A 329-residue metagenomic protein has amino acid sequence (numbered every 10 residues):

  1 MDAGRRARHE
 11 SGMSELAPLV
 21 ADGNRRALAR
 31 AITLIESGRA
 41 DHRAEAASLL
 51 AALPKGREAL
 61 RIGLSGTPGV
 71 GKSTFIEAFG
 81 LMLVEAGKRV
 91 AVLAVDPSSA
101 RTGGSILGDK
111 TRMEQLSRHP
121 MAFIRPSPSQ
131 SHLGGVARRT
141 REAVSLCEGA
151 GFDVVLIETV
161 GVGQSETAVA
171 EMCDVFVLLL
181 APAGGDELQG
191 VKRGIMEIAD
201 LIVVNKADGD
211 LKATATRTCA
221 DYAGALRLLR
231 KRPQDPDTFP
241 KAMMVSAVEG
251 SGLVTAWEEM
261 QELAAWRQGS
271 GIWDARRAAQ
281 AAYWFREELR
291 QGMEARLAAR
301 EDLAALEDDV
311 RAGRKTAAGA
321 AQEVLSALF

Functional and structural regions predicted by a protein language model:
D2-R6: Extreme N-terminal basic, low-complexity initiation segments that serve as generic localization/processing leaders
H9-E10: Short, positively charged and aromatic/hydrophobic N-terminal segments
S14-V70, F79-S165, M172-L179, G185-E187: Nucleotide-state-sensitive switch-loop elements of NTP-binding domains
L28-R30, M244-A247, V254-F329: Long, well-ordered amphipathic alpha-helical subdomains in the mid-to-C-terminal portions of large enzyme subunits
F75: Hydrophobic positions on the alpha1 helix immediately C-terminal to the Walker A/P-loop
P126-S127, L178-A181, V203-K206, M244: Conserved beta-strand segments of the P-loop GTPase G domain that flank and frequently precede/overlap
L201, A207-W266: Canonical P-loop GTPase G-domain recognition
